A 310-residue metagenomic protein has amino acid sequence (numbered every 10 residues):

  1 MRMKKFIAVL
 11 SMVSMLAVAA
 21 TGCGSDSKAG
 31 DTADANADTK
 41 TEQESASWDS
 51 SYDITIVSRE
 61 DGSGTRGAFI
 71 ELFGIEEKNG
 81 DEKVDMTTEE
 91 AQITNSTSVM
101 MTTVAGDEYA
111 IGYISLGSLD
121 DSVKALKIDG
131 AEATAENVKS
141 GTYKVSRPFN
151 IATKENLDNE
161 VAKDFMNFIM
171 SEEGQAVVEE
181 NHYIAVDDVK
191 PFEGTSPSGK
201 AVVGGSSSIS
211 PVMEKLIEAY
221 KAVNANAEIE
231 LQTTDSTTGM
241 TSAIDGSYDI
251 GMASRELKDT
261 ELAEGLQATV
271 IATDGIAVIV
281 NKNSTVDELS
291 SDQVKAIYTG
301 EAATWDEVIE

Functional and structural regions predicted by a protein language model:
M1-F6: Positively charged n-region of N-terminal signal peptides that target proteins for export
A8-A17: Hydrophobic helical h-region of N-terminal Sec-dependent signal peptides in bacterial secretory/periplasmic proteins
V18-G22: C-terminal motif of bacterial Sec signal peptides marking the signal peptidase cleavage site
G24-E310: Exported/periplasmic ABC-transporter solute-binding proteins
